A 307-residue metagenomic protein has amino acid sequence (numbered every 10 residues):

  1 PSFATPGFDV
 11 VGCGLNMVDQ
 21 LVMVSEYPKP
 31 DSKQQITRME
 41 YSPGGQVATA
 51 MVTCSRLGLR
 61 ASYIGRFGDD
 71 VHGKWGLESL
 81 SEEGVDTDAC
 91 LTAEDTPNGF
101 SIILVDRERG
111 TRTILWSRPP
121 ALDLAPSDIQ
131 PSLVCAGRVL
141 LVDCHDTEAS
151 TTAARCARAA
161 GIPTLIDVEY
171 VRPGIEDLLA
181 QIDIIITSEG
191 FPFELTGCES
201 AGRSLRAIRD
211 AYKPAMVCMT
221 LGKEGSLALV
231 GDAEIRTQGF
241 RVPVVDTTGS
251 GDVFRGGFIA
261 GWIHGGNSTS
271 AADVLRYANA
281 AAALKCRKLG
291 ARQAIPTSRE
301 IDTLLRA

Functional and structural regions predicted by a protein language model:
P1-R66, V71-E82, E108: Glycine-rich phosphate/adenosyl-contacting loop at the front of the ribokinase-like
P1-V11, Q35, A201-A307: Conserved phosphate-binding/catalytic region of the ribokinase-like
S55, R158, I263: Gly/Ala-rich phosphate-binding loop of Rossmann-like dinucleotide-binding domains, activating on the conserved
R66, T92-A93, I103-V139, C144: Conserved phosphate-binding/catalytic loop of the ribokinase/pfkB sugar-kinase fold
S79-D95: A glycine-rich helix N-cap at a beta->alpha junction
G84, P119-A125, T164-Y170: Short gly/ser/thr-rich secondary-structure transition/capping motifs
T151-R236: Conserved phosphate/ATP/ADP-binding segment of small-molecule kinases
